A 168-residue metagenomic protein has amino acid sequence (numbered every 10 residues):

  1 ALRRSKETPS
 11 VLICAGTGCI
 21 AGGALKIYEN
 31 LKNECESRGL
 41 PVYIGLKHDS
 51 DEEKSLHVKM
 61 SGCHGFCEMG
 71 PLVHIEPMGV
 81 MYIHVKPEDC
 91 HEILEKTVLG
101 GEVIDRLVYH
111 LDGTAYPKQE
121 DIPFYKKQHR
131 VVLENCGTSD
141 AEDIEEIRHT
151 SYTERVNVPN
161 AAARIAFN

Functional and structural regions predicted by a protein language model:
A1-N168: Feature of Fe-S/electron-transfer and energy-metabolism proteins that preferentially highlights extended coupling
